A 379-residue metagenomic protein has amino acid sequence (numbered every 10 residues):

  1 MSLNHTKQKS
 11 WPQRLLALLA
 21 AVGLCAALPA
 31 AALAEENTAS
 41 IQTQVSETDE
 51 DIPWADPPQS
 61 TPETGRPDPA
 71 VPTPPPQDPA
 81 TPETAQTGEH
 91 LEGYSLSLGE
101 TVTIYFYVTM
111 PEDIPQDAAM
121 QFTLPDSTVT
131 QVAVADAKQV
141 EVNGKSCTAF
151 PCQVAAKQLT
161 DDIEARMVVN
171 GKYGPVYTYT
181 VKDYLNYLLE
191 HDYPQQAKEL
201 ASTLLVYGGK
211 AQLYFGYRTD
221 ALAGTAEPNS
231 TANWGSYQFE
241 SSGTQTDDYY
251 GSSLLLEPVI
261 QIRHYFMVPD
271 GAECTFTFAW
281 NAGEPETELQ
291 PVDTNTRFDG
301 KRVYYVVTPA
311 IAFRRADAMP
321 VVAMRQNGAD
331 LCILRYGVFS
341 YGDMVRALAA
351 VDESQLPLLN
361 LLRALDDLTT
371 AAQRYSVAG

Functional and structural regions predicted by a protein language model:
M1-W11, S46: N-terminal secretory signal peptides that target proteins for export/translocation
L16-A27: Bacterial N-terminal signal peptides
A20, A39, T43, E50 (+4 more regions): Residue-level marker of intrinsically disordered, low-complexity segments enriched for small/polar residues
L24, Q59-S60, R166: Intrinsically disordered, low-complexity proline-rich segments enriched in Ser/Thr
A26-Q42: Sec-dependent signal peptide cleavage junction
N37-T84: Ser/Thr/Gly/Pro-rich low-complexity, disordered linker/stalk segments of secreted and cell-surface proteins
D78, P82-G379: Short, surface-exposed linear motifs at loops/turns and structural transition points
